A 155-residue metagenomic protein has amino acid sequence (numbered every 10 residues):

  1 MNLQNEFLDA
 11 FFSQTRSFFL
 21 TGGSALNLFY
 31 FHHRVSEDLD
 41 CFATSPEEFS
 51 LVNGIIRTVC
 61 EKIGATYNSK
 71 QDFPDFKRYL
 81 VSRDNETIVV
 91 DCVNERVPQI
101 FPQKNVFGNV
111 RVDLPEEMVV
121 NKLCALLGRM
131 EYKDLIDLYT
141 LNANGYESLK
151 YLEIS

Functional and structural regions predicted by a protein language model:
M1-S155: Compositionally biased terminal segments of proteins
